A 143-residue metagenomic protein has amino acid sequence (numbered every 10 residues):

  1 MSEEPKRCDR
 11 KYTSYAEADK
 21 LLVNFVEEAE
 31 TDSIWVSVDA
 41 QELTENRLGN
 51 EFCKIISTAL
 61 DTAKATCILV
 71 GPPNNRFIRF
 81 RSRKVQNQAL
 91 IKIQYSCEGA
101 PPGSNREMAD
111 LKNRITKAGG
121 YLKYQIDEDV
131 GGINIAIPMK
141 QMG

Functional and structural regions predicted by a protein language model:
M1-A16, N46-R47: Histidine phosphotransfer helical core of two-component systems
Y12-E30: Short beta-to-alpha transition helix within the HATPase_c
W35-E45: Conserved catalytic submotifs in the C-terminal HATPase_c
S37, R79-R81, K123-Q125: Short beta-strand patches within cytosolic ATPase/nucleotide-binding catalytic cores
N46-R76: Conserved ATP-binding N-box helix of the HATPase_c
S57, K84-R114: Glycine-rich/acidic phosphate-handling loop/turn and adjacent ATP-lid/helix of nucleotide-binding kinase/ATPase domains
N75-N87: Short beta-strand/loop element within the Bergerat-fold HATPase_c
K112-G143: Flexible, glycine-/charge-rich segments associated with ATP-binding catalytic modules
